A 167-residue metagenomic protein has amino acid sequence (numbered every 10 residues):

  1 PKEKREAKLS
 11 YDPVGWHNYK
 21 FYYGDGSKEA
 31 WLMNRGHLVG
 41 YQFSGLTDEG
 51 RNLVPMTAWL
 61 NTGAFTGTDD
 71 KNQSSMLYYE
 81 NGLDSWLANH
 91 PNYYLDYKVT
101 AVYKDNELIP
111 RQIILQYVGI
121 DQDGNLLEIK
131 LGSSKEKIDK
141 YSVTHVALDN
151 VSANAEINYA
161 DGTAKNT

Functional and structural regions predicted by a protein language model:
P1-T167: Domain-level detector of nuclease and nuclease-like folds in predominantly extracellular/periplasmic contexts
